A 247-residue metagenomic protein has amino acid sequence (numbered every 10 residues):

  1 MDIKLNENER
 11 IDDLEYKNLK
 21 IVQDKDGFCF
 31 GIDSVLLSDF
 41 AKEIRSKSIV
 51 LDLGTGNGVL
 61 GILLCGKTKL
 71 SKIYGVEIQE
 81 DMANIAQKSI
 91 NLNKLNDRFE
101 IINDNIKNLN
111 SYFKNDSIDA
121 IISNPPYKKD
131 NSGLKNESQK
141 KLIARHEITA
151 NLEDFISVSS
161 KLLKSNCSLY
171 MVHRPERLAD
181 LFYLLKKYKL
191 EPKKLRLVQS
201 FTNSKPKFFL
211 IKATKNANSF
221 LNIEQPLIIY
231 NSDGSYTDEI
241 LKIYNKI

Functional and structural regions predicted by a protein language model:
D2-I44: Class I SAM-dependent transferase core
V22, E100-I102, K193-R196: General small-molecule cofactor/ligand-binding pocket signal
F28-F30, G56-N57, N203: Short glycine/threonine-rich catalytic loop with a Thr-x-Gly-x-Asp
L37, N124, F155, A213: Residue-level signal for inorganic ion chemistry
D39-L134: Conserved SAM/SAH cofactor-binding pocket of Class I
P125-D154: Mobile active-site "lid"/loop adjacent to the S-adenosyl-L-methionine
T149-P206: Conserved Class I SAM-dependent methyltransferase catalytic core
K205-I247: SAM/dcSAM-binding transferase cores
